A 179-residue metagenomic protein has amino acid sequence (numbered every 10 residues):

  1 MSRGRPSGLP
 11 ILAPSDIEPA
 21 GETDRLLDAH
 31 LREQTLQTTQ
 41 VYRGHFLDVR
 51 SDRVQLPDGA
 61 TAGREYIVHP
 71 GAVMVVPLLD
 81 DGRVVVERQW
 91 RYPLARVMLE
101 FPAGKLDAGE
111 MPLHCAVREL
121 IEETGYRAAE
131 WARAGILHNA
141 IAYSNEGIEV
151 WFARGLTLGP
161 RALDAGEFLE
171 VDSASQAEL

Functional and structural regions predicted by a protein language model:
S2-R5, L9: Intrinsic, low-complexity polybasic segments
P14-P19, R25, A29-R32, R64-I67 (+1 more regions): Conserved Nudix-box catalytic region and its N-terminal flanking loop in Nudix hydrolases and closely related
Q37-M74, D80: Acidic, metal-coordinating catalytic segment for phosphate/diphosphate chemistry, firing primarily on the Nudix
G44, P93, I141-Y143: Short glycine/serine/proline-enriched coil/turn segments at secondary-structure junctions
H45-L47, L99, E149, D172: Residues that recognize and position ribonucleotide moieties
L56, P77-L79, R88, F152-G155: Residue-level signal for short segments within beta-strands and strand-turn junctions of well-structured beta-sheet
A62, G71-M74, G104-L179: Unchanged
